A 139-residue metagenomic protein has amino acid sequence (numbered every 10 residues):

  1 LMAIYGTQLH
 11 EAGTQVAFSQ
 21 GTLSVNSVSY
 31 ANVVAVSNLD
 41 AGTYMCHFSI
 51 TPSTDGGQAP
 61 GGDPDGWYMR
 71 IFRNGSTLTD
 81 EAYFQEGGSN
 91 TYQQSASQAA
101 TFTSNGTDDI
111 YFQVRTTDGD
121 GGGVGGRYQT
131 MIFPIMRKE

Functional and structural regions predicted by a protein language model:
L1-S27, R137-E139: Glycine-rich, low-complexity segments
H10, A31, N74-L78: Generic detector of short, locally flexible boundary/turn motifs and exposed helical patches
Q20-S24, S37-L39, T43, H47-Q129 (+1 more regions): Terminal beta-strand-rich extracellular "head" domains that mediate receptor/glycan or other ligand binding
Y30-N32, S95: Short, solvent-exposed loop/turn segments enriched in Ser/Thr/Gly
F133: Conserved GTPase G-domain substructure that encodes guanine base recognition and part of the catalytic core, centered
